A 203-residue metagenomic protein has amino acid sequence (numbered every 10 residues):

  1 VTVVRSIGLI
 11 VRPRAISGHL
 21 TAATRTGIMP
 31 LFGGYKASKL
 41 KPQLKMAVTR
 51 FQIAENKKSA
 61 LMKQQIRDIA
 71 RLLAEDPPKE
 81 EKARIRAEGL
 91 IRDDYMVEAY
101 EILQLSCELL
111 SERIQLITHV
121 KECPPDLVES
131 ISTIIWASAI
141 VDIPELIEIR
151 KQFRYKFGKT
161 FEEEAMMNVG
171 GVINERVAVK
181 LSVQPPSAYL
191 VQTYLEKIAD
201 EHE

Functional and structural regions predicted by a protein language model:
T2-S6: Extreme N-terminal basic, low-complexity initiation segments that serve as generic localization/processing leaders
G8-I173, V177-K180, P185-T193, K197 (+1 more regions): Extended, charge-rich alpha-helical scaffolding segments
